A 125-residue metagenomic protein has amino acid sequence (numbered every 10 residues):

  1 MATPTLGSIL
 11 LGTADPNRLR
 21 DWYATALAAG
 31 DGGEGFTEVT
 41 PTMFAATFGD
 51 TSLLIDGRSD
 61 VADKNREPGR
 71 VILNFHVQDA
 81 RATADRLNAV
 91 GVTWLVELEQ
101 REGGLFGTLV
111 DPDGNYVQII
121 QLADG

Functional and structural regions predicted by a protein language model:
M1-P4, S8, E34, D85-G125: Vicinal oxygen chelate
A2-P4, L10-L53: Core segments of cupin and vicinal oxygen chelate
T5-A14, F44-T47, A62-L87, L105-V110: Vicinal oxygen chelate
R20-Y23, A84, N88: A generic alpha-helix structural signal
L54-D56, Q118: Conserved beta-strand in the GNAT
I55, V61-N65, G125: A short local loop/turn or secondary-structure capping micro-motif enriched for an aromatic residue
R58, D79, Q100-E102: Short beta->alpha connector loops
